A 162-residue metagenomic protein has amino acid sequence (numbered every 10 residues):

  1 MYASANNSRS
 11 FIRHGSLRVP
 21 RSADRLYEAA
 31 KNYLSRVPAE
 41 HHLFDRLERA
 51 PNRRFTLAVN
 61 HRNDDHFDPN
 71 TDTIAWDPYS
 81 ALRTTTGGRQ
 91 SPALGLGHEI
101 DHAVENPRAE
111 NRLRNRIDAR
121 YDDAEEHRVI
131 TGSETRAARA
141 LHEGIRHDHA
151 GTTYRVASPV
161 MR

Functional and structural regions predicted by a protein language model:
S4-N6: A short, compositionally biased
S8-R162: Catalytic toxin/effector domains delivered as secreted proteins or via bacterial secretion systems
